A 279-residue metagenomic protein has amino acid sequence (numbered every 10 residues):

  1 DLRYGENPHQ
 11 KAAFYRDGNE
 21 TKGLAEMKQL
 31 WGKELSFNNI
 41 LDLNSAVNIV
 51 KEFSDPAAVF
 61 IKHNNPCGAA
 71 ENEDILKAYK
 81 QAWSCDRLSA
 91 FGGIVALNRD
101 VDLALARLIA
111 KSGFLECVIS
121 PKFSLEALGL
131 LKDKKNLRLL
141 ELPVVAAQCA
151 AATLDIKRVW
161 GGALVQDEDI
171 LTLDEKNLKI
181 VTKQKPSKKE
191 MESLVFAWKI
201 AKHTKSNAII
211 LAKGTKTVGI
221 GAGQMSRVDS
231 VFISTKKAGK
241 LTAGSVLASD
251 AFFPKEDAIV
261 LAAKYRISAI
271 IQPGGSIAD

Functional and structural regions predicted by a protein language model:
D1-V144, Q148-D169, E190-K199, S206-A208: Active-site loops and adjacent core secondary-structure elements that bind or stabilize anionic groups
K22-K33, D86-F91, D167-Q184, G214-T217 (+2 more regions): Gly-rich Lys/Arg/Thr-decorated short loops/hinges at beta-loop-alpha junctions or inter-strand turns that position
F37, A222-M225, P273: Alpha-helix capping and helix-loop boundary segments enriched in small/acidic/polar residues
I49-F53, K237, L261-R266: Alpha-helix C-terminal capping segments
C67-R87, I210, G214-V260: Glycine- and Gly-Pro-enriched alpha-helical subdomains that act as flexible, kink-prone "lid/hinge" or packing modules
V95-A96, D102-A106, A110, L241-D279: Cysteine/selenocysteine-centered motifs that mediate thiol-based redox chemistry or coordinate metal-sulfur cofactors
D174-I220: Internal active-site segments that recognize and position negatively charged phosphoryl groups and nucleotide moieties
